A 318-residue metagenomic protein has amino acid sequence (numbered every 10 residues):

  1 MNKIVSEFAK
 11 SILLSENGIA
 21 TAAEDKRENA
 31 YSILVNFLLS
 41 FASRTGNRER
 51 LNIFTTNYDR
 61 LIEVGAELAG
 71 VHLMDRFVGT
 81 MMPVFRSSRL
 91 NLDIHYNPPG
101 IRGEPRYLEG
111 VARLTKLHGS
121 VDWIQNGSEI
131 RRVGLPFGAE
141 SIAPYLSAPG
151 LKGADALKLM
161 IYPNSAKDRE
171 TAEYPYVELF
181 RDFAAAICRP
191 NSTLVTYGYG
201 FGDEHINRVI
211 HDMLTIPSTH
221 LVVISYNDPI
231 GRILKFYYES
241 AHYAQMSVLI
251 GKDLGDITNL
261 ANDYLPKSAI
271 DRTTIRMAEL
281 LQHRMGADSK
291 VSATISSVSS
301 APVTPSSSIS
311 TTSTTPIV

Functional and structural regions predicted by a protein language model:
M1-D75, P302, V318: Gly/serine-rich nucleotide phosphate-binding loop at the start of the catalytic core of nucleotide/ADP-ribose-handling
N2, S43-L159: Extended, H/D-rich, highly charged conserved domains that either
E7-S11, K116-S120, Y226: Short loop/turn segments at strand-loop or loop-helix junctions that form parts of catalytic or ligand-binding pockets
S11, S15, I19, F41-T45 (+4 more regions): Short secondary-structure junctions and interdomain/linker hinges
E28-S40, N91-I101, T171-F183: A Trp-anchored, charged/polar loop motif used as the substrate-binding/catalytic surface of acyl/ester-handling
F37-S43, R50-L51, L117-S120, Q125 (+1 more regions): Extended amphipathic secondary-structure runs
E104, A166-V318: SIR2/sirtuin-family catalytic core signature
K158-A166: Gly-rich Lys/Arg/Thr-decorated short loops/hinges at beta-loop-alpha junctions or inter-strand turns that position
